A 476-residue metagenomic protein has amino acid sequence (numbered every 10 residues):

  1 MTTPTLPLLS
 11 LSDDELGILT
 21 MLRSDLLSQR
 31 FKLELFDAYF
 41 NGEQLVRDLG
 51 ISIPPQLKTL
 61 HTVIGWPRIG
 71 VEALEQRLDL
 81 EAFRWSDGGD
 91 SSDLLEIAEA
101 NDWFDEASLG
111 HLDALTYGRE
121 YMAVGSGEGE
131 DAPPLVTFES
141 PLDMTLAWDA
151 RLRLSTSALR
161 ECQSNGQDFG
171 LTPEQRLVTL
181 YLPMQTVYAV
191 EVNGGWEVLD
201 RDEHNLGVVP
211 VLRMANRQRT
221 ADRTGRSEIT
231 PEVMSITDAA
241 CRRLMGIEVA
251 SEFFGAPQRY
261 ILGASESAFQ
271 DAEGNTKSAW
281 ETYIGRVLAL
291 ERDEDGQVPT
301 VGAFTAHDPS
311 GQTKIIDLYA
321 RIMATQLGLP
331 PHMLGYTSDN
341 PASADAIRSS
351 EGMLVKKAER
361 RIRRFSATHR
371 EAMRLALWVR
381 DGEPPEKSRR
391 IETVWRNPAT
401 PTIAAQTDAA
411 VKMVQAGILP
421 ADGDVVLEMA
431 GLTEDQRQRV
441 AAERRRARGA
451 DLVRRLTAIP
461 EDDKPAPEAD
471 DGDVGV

Functional and structural regions predicted by a protein language model:
M1-L146, R153, L456-P460, A466-V476: Extended, helix-rich architectural segments
L109, T116, Y121-P231: Extended, regular secondary-structure scaffolds
L199-S349, I391-V394, T402: Extended, charged amphipathic alpha-helical segments
S235, A239, G311-L318, I322 (+5 more regions): Generic recognition of stable, solvent-exposed alpha-helical segments in well-folded globular domains
P331-Y336, P384-I391, A430-E443: Short, surface-exposed acidic
R380-A416: Extended amphipathic alpha-helical segments with heptad-repeat/coiled-coil character used for oligomerization, fusion
D408-A416, P420-V440: Membrane-proximal bilayer-interacting regions
E428-E461: Long, highly charged low-complexity segments enriched in Glu/Asp and Lys/Arg with interspersed Ser/Thr
